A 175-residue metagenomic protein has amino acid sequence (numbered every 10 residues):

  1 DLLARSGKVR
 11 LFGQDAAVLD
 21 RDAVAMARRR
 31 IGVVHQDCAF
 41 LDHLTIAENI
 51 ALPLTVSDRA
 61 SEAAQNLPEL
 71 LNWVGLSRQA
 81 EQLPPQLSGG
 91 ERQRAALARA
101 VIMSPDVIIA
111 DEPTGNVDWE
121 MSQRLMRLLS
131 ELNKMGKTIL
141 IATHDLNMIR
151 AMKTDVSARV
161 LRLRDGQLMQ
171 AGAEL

Functional and structural regions predicted by a protein language model:
G7-D15: Conserved ABC transporter NBD signature motif
A16-G32, L132: ABC ATPase NBD coupling module
L44-A51: Short coil-to-helix segment of the ABC ATPase nucleotide-binding domain corresponding to the Q-loop/switch region
Q82-P85, M103, M135: Conserved signature/switch motifs of ABC ATPase nucleotide-binding domains
L83-L87, E91-Q93: Conserved ABC ATPase signature
L97: Hydrophobic anchor residue at the start of the ABC signature
I108-D111: Catalytic Walker B motif of ABC-type/P-loop ATPase nucleotide-binding domains
